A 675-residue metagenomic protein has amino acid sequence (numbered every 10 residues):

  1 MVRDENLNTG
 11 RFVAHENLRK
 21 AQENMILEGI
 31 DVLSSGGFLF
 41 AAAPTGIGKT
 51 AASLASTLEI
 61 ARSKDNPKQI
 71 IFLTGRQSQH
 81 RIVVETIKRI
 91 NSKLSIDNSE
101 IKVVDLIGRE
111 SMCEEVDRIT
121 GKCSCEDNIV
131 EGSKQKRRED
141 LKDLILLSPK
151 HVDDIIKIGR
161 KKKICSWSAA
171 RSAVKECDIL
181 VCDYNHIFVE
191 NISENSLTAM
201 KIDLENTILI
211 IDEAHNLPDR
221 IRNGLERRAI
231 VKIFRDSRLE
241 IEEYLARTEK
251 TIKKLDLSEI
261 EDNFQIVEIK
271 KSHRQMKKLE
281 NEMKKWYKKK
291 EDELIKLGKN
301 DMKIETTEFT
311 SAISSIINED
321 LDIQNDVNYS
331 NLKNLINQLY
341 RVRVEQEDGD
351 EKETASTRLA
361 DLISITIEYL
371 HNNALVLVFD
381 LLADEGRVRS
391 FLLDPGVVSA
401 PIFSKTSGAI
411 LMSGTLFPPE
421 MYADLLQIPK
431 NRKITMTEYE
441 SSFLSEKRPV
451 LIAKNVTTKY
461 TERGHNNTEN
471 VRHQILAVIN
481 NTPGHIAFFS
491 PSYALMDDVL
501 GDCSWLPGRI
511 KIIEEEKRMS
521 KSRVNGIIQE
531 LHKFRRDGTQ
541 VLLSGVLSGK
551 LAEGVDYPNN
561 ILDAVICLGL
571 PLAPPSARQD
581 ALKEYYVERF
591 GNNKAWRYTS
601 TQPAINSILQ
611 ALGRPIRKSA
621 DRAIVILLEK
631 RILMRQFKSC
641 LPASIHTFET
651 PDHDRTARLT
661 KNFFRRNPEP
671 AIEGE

Functional and structural regions predicted by a protein language model:
V2-K20, R62-L180, Y184-F188, E249-N263 (+4 more regions): A substrate-engagement module of RecA-like helicase motors
E28-D31, T50-D65, I87-R89: Walker A/P-loop NTP-binding motif
S35-A55: Walker A/P-loop
S53, E59, R81, E85 (+4 more regions): Signature of the SF2 helicase/ATPase Hel1-core->accessory helical subdomain module
I155-K175, F188-A199, E319-K454, N467 (+2 more regions): A contiguous, basic/glycine-rich beta-loop/short-helix subdomain that forms a polymer-engagement track
K454-N466, E515-L633: Conserved RecA-like P-loop NTPase helicase motor core
T457-P491: Conserved interdomain hinge at the start of the Helicase C-terminal
P491-E516: Conserved helicase motor "Helicase C" RecA-like lobe of SF1/SF2 P-loop NTPases
